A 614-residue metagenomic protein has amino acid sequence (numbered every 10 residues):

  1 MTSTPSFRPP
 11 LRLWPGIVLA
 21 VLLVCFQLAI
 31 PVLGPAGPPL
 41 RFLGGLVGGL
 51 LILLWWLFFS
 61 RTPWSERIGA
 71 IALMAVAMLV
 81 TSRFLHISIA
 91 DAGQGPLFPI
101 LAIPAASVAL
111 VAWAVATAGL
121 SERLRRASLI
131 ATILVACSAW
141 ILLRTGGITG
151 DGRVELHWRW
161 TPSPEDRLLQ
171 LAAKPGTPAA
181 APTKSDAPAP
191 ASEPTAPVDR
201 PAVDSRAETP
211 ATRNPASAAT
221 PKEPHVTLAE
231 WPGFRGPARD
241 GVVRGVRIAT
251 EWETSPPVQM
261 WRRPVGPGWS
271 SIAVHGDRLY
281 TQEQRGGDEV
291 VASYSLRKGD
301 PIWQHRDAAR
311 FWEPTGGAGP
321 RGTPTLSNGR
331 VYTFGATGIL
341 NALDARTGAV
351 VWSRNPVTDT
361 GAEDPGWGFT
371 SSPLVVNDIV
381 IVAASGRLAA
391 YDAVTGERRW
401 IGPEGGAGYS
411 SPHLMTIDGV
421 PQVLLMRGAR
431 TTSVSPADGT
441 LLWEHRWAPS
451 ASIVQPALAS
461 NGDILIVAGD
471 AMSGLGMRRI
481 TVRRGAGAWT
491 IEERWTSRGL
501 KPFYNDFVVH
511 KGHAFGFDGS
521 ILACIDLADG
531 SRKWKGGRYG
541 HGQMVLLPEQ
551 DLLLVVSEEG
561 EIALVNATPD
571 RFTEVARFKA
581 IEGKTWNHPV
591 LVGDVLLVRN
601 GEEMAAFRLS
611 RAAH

Functional and structural regions predicted by a protein language model:
V24-A118: Membrane-embedded alpha-helical segments of integral membrane proteins
E122-G147: Internal/C-terminal transmembrane anchor helices
S138-L169: Hydrophobic alpha-helical transmembrane segments in integral membrane proteins
R159-A196, R200, S205, A211-P264 (+9 more regions): Aromatic (tryptophan-biased) beta-strands that constitute blades/sheets of beta-rich domains
T254-P256, M260-H275, D288, Q304-T325 (+9 more regions): Extracytoplasmic beta-rich repeat domains
D288-V291, S433, M472-T481, I521-A523 (+2 more regions): Structural motif
M472, S497-A567: Loop/turn-rich, solvent-exposed surfaces of beta-rich toroidal or solenoidal domains
G560, K584-H614: Blade-level signature of beta-propeller repeat domains, shared across WD40, Kelch, NHL, RCC1 and BNR/Asp-box propellers
